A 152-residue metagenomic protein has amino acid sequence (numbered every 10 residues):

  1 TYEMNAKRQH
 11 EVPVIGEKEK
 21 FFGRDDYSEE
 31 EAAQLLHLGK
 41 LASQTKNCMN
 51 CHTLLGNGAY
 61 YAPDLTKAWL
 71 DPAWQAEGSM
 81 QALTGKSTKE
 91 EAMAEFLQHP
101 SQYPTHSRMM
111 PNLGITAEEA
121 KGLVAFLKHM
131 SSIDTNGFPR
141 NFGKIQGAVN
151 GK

Functional and structural regions predicted by a protein language model:
T1-A33, F126-K152: Post-cleavage N-terminal segment of exported redox proteins
E30-H37, A42-T45, L55-N136, G151: Extracytoplasmic electron-transfer domains, predominantly the class I c-type cytochrome c fold
C48-C51: Short cysteine clusters
